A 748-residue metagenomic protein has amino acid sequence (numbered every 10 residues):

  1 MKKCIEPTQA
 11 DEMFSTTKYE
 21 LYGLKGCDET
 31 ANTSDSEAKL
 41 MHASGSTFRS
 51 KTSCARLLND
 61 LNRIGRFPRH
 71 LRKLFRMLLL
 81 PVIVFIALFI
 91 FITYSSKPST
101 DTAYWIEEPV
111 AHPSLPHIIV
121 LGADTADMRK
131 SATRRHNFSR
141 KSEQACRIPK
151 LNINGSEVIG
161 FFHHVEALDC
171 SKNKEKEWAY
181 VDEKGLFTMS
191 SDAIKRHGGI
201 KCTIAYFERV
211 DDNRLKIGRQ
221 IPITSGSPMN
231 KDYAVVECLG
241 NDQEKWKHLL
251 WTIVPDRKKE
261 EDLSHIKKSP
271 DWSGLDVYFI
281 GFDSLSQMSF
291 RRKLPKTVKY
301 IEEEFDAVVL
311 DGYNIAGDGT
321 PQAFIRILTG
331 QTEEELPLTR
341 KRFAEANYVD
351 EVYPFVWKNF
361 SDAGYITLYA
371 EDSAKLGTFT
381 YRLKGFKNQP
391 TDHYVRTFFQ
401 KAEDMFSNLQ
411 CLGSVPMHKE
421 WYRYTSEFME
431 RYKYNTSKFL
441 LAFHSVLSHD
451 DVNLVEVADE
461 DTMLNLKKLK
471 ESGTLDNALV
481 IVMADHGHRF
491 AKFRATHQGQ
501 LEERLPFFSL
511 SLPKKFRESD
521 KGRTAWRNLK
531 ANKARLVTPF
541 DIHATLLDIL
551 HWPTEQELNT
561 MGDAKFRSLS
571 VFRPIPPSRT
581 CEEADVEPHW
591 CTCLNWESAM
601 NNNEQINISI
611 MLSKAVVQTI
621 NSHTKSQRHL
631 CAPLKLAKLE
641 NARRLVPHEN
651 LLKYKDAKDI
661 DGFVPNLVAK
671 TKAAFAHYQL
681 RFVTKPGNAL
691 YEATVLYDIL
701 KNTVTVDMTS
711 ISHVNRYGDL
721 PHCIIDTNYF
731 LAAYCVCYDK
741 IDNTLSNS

Functional and structural regions predicted by a protein language model:
M1-F48: Intrinsically disordered, low-complexity cytosolic terminal tails
E37-E107: N-terminal signal-anchor transmembrane helix specifying type II single-pass membrane topology of secretory-pathway
S50, L74-M77, T100-D101, I106-E107 (+8 more regions): A long, amphipathic alpha-helix that forms part of the scaffold/cap immediately adjacent to metal-dependent active
P109-K267: Beta-strand-enriched, solvent-exposed domains that form extended recognition/catalytic surfaces
K231, E260-N453, L569: Active-site-proximal alpha/beta segments of enzymes that process anionic O-linked groups
T320-E335, T496-P553: Substrate-binding rim/cap in mid-to-C-terminal beta-strand-loop elements of soluble/periplasmic
R382-P390, E471-N477, I481-A525, E555-E587: Histidine-centered active-site microenvironments of extracellular/periplasmic hydrolases and transferases
Q410, T554-S748: Phosphate/adenylate-binding glycine loop and adjacent helical scaffold
